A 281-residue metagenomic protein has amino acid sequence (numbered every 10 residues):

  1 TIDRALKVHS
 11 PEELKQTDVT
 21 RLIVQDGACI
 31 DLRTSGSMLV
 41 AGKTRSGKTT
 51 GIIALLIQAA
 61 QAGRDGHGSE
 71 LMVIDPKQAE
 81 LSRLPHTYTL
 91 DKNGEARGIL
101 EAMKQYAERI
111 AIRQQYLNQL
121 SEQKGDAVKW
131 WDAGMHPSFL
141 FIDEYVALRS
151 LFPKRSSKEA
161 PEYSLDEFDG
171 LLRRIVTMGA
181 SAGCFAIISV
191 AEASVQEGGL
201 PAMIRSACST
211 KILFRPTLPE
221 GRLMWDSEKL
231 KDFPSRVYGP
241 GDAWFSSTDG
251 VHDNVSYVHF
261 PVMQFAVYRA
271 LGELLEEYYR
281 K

Functional and structural regions predicted by a protein language model:
I2-Q119, S138-F139, V146-P219, D232-P234 (+2 more regions): P-loop NTPase catalytic phosphate-binding loop
R33, A133, A207, V237-Y238 (+1 more regions): A generic structural signal for short, non-catalytic loop/turn and secondary-structure boundary residues
L81, A127-V128, R222, G241: Intrinsically disordered regions, especially transient/low-confidence alpha-helical propensity segments and coil-helix
Y88, Y106, W130-W131, Y145 (+4 more regions): A residue-identity detector for tryptophan
Q115-P137: Short helix/loop segment immediately N-terminal to the Walker
E220-D226: Short, charged, surface-exposed secondary-structure boundary motifs
E228-R269: Conserved GTP-binding G-domain of TRAFAC-class P-loop NTPases and closely related GTPase folds
